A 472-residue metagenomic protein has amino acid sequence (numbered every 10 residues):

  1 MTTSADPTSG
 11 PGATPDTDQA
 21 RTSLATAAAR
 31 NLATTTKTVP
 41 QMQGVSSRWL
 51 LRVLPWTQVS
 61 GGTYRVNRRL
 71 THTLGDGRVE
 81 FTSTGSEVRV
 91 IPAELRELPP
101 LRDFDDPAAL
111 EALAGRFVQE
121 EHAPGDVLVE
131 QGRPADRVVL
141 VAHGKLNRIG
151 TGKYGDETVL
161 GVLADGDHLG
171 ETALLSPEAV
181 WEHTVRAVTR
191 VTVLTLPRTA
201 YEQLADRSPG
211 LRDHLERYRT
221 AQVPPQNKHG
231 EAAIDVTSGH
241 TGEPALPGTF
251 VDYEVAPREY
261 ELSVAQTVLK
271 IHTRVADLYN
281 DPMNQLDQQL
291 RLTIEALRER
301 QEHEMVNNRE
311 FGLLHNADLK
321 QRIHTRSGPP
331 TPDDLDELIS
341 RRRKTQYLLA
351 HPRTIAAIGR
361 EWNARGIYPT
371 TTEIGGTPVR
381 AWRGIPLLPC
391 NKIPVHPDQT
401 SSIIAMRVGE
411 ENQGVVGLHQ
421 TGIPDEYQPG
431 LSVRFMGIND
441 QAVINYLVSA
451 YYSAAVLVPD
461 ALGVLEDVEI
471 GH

Functional and structural regions predicted by a protein language model:
T2-G248: Cytosolic regulatory regions built on CNB/CRP/Popeye-like sensor folds
R137, T184, E259-E261, R434-M436: Short, surface-exposed charged micro-motifs
L174, D206-R207, R360-E361, D398-T400 (+2 more regions): Short conserved micro-motifs at the rims of enzyme active sites and ligand-binding pockets
G210-L211, N363-I367, G463: Short, solvent-exposed amphipathic alpha-helical segments in soluble enzyme and RNA/protein-processing domains
T220-V275, N284-L286: Acidic/polar, low-complexity extended loops/arms that serve as protein-protein interfaces in large oligomeric shells
Q266-K344: Alpha-helical scaffold segments that mediate packing/assembly in large oligomeric complexes
D336, R341-H419: Extended oligomerization regions of viral-like shell subunits
T400-H472: Extended, compositionally biased alpha-helical segments that mediate assembly or anchoring
